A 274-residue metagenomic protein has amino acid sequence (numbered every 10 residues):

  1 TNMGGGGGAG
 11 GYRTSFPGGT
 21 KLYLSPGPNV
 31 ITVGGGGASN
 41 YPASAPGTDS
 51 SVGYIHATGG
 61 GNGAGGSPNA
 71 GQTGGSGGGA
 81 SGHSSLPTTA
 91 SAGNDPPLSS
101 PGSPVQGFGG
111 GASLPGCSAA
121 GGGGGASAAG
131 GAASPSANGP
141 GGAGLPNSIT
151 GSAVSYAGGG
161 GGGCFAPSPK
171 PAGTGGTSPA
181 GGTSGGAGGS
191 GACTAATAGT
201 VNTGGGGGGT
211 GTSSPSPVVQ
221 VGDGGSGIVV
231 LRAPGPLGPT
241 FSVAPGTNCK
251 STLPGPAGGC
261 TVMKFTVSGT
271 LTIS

Functional and structural regions predicted by a protein language model:
T1-S274: Low-complexity, glycine/proline-biased repetitive segments and flexible coils/loops
